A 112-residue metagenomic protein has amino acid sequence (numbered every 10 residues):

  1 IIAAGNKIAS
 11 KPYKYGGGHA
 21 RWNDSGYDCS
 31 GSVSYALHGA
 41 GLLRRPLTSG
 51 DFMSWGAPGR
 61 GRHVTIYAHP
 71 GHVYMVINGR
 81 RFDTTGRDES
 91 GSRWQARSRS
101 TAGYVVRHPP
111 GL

Functional and structural regions predicted by a protein language model:
I2, S34-L112: ...with weaker cross-activation on analogous glycine-rich loops/strands in unrelated enzymes
I8-G26: Active-site nucleophile-His-acid catalytic modules used for acyl/amide transfer and hydrolysis across diverse enzymes
K14-G16, D28, A68, V105: Compositionally biased, intrinsically disordered low-complexity regions enriched in proline and serine
R21-A40: Active-site nucleophilic cysteine motif
